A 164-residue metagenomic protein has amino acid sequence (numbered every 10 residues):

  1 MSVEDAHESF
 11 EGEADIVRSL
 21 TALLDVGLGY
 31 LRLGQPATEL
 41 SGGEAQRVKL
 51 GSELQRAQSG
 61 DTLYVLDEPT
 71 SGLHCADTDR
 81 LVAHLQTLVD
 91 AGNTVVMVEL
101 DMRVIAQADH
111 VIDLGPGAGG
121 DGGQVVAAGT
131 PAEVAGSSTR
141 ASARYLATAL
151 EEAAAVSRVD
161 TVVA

Functional and structural regions predicted by a protein language model:
M1-A164: Conserved phosphate-binding elements of NTP-dependent enzyme cores
